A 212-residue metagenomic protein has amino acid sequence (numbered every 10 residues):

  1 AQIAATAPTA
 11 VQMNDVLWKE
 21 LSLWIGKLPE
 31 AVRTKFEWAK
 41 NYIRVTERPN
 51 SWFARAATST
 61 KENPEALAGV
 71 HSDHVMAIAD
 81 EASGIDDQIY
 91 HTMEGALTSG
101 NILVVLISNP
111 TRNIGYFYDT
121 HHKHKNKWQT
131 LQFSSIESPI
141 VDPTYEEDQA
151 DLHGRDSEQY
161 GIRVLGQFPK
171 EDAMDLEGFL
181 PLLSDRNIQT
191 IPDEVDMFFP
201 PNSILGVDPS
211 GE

Functional and structural regions predicted by a protein language model:
A1-G211: Phosphate/NTP-binding elements of NTP-utilizing enzymes
